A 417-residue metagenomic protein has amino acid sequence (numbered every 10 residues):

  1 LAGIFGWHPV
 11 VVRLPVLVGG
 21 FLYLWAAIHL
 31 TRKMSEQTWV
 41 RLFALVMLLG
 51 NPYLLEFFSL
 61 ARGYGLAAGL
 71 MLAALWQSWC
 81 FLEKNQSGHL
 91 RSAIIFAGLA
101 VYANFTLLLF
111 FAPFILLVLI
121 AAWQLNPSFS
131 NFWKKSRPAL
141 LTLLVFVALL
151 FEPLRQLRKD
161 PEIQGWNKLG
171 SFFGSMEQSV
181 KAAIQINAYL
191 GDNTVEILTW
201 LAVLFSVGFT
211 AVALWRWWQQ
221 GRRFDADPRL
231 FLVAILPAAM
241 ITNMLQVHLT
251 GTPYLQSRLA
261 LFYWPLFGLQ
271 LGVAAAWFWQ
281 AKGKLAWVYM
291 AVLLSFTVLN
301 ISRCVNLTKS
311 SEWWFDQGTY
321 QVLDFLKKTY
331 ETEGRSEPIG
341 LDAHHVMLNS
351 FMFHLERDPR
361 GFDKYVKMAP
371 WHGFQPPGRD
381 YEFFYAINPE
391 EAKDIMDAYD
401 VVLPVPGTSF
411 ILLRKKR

Functional and structural regions predicted by a protein language model:
L1-A392, A398-L413: Membrane-proximal helix-loop-helix interfaces that form the catalytic/acceptor-binding platform of multi-pass membrane
K416-R417: Short, solvent-exposed mixed-charge patches
